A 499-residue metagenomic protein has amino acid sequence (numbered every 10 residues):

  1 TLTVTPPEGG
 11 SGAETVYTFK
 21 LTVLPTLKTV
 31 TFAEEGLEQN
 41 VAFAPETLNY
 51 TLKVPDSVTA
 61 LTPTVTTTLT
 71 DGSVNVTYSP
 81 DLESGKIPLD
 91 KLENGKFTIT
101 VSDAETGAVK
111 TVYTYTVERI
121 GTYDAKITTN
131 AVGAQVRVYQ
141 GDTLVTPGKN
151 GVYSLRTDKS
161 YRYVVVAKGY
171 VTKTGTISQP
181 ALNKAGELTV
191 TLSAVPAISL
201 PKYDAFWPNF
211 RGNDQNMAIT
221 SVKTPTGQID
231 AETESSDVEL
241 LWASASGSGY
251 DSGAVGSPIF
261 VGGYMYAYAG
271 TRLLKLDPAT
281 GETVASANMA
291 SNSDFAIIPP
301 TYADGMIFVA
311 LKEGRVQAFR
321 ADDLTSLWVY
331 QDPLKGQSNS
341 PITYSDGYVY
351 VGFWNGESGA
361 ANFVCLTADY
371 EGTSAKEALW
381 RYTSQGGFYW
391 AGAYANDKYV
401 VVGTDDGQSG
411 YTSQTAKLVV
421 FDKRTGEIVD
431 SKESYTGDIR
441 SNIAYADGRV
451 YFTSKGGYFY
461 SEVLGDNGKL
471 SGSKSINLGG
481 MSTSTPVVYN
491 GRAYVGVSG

Functional and structural regions predicted by a protein language model:
T1-D124, N130-V132, K168-T176, L182 (+1 more regions): Beta-rich interaction/scaffold domains
T26-K28, E83-G85, Y113, G121-Y123 (+21 more regions): Cysteine-rich, disulfide-stabilized extracellular repeat modules
A33, S102, R137-Y139, L276 (+3 more regions): Core beta-strand residues in small-molecule sensory/regulatory alpha/beta domains
E38-T51, Q140-G148, M217-L240: Short, polar loop/linker segments at the starts of domains and inter-domain junctions
R119-A197: Short loop/turn and low-complexity linker motifs enriched in small/turn-promoting residues
P196-A254, Y266, D277, E282-N292 (+7 more regions): Aromatic (tryptophan-biased) beta-strands that constitute blades/sheets of beta-rich domains
Y203-R211, G249-L273, S291-Q317, L334-V364 (+3 more regions): Repeat-blade elements of multi-bladed beta-propeller folds
